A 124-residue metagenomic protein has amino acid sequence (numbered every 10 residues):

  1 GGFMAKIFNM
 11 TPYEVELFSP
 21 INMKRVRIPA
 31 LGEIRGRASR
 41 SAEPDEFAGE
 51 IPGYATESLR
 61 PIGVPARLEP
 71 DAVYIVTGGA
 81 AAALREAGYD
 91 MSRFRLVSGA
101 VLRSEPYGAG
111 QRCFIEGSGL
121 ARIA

Functional and structural regions predicted by a protein language model:
F3-E16, P20-A124: Intrinsically disordered, low-complexity segments enriched in small/polar residues
